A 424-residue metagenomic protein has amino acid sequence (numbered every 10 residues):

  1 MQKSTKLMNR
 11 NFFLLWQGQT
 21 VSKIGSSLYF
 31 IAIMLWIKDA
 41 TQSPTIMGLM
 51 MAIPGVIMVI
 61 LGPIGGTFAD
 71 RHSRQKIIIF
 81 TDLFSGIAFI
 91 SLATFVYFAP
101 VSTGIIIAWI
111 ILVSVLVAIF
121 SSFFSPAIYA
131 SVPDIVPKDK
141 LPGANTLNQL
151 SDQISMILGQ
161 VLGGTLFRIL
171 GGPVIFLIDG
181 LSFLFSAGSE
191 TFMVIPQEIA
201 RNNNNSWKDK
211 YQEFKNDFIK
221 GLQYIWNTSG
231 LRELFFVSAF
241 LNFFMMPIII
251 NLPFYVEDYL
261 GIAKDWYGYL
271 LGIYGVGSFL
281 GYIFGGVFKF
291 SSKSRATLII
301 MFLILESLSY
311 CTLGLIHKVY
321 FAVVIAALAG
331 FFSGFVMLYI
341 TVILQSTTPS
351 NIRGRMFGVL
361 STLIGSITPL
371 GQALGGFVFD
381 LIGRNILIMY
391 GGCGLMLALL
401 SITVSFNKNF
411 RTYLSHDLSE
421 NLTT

Functional and structural regions predicted by a protein language model:
M1-F12, P196-F236: Juxtamembrane intracellular "pre-TM" segments in multi-pass secondary transporters
F13-I33, M51-A69, S73-A88, W109-R168 (+7 more regions): Substrate-agnostic recognition of the 12-TM MFS/MFS-like secondary transporter fold
I31-T45, I250-D265: Short amphipathic helix-loop junctions that connect adjacent transmembrane helices in Major Facilitator Superfamily/SLC
A32-A40, A93-V101, L158-G180, D258-Y259 (+1 more regions): Transmembrane alpha-helix termini and helix-breaking/packing motifs in multi-pass membrane transporters
K38, S91-V96, V117, E190 (+3 more regions): MFS-fold secondary transporters
R71, I77, I219, W226 (+3 more regions): C-terminal transmembrane bundle of multi-pass solute transporters/carriers
L83-T103, I304-H317: C-terminal ends and interior cores of transmembrane alpha-helices in multi-pass membrane transporters/permeases
A130-D134, G172, F176-W207, S405-S419: Helix-loop junctions on the cytosolic side of multi-pass membrane transporters, especially the intracellular loop
